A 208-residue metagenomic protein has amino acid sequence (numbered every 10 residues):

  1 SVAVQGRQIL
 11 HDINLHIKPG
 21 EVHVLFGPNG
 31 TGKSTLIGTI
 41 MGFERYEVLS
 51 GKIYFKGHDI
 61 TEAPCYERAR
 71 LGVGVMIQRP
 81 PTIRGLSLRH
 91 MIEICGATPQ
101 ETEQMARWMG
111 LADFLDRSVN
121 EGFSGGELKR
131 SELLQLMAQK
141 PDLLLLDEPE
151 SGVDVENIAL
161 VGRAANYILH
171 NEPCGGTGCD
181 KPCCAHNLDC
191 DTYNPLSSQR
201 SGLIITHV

Functional and structural regions predicted by a protein language model:
F26-P28: The feature captures the beta-strand-to-loop junction immediately N-terminal to the Walker
L49-H58: Conserved ABC transporter NBD signature motif
D59-G74, L196: ABC ATPase NBD coupling module
R79, G85-E101: Q-loop/switch helix immediately C-terminal to the Walker
Q100-S118, N166: Conserved ABC ATPase "signature" region
L136-M137: ABC ATPase C-loop
E148-P149, E156: Walker B catalytic motif
